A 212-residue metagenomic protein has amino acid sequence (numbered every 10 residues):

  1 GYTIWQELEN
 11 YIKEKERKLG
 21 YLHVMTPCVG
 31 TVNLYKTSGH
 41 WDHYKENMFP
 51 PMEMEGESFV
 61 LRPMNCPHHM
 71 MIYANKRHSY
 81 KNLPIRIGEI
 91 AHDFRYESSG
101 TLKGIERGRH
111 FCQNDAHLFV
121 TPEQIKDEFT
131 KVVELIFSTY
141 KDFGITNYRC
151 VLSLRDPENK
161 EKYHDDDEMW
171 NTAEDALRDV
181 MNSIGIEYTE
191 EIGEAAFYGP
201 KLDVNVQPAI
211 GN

Functional and structural regions predicted by a protein language model:
G1-N212: TRNA-recognition modules of translation machinery and tRNA-sensing kinases, especially anticodon-binding
